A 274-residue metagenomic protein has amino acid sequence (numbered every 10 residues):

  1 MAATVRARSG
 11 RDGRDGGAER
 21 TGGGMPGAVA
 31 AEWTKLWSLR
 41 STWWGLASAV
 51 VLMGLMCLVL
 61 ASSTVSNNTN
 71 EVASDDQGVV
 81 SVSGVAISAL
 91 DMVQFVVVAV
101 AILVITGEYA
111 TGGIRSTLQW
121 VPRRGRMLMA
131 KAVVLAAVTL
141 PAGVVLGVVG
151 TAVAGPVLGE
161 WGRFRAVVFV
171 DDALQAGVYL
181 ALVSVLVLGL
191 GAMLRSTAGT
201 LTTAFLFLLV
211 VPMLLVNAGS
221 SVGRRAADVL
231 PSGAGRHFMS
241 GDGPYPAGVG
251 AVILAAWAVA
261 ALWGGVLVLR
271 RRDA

Functional and structural regions predicted by a protein language model:
A3-G22, T42-V104, L128-M193, L209-V216 (+4 more regions): Secretory targeting signals
M25-W37: A short amphipathic helical element positioned immediately N-terminal to and/or at the very start of a transmembrane
E32, V121-R123, L190, S196 (+1 more regions): Generic structural signal for small/hydrophobic residues in well-ordered secondary structure, especially within
K35, T106, T117-Q119, V187 (+1 more regions): Helix-capping/transition residues at the boundaries of transmembrane alpha-helices and the short helical linkers
R40-W43, G125, A198-G199: Residues that define the loop-to-transmembrane-helix transition and helix capping in multi-pass membrane transporters
L46, R115, L128, L201-T202: Hydrophobic/aromatic positions within or immediately flanking transmembrane alpha-helices of multi-pass small-molecule
V98-W120, R124-G125, A132: Transmembrane helix boundary and interhelical loop/hinge segments in multi-pass membrane proteins
R270-A274: Short cytosolic juxtamembrane segments of multi-pass membrane proteins
